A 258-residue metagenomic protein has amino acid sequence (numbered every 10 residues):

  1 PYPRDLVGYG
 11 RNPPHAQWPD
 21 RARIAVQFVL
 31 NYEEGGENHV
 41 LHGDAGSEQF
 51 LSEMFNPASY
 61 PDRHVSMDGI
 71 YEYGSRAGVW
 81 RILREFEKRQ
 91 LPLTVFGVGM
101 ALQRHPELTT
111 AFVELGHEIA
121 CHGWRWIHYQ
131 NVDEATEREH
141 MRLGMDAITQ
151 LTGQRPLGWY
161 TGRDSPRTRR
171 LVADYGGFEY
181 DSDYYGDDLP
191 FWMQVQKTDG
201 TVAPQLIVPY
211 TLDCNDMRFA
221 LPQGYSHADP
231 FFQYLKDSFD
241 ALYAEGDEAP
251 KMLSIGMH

Functional and structural regions predicted by a protein language model:
P1-L206, F232-I255: Catalytic alpha-helical scaffold of carbohydrate-active enzymes acting on polysaccharides/glycoconjugates
H39-L41, R218-G224: Short conserved micro-motifs at the rims of enzyme active sites and ligand-binding pockets
D199-F219: A structural motif
D213-F219, K251-H258: Active-site clefts of carbohydrate-active enzymes
Q223-P230, L235: Acidic, His/Gly-enriched loop-helix segments that form or flank divalent-metal centers in metallo-dependent hydrolases
